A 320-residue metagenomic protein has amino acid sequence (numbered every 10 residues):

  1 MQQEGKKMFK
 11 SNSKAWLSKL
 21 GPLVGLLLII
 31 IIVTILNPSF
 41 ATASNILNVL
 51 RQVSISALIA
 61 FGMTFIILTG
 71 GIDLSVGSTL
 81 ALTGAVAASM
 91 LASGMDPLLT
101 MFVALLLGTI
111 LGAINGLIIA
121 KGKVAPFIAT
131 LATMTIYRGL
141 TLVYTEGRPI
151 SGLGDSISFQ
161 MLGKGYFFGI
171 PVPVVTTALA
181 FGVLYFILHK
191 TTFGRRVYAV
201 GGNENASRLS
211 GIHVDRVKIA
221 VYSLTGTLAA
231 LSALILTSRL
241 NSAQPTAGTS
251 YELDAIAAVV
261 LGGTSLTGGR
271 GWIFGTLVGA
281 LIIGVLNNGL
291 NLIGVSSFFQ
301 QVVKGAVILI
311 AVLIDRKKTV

Functional and structural regions predicted by a protein language model:
M1-L27, A41, I314-V320: Transmembrane alpha-helical segments of polytopic membrane transport and secretion proteins
L28-S93, L117-V124, G263-I273, A306 (+1 more regions): Single transmembrane alpha-helix segments in multi-pass membrane proteins
R51-Q52, P126-I128, G169-T177, K218 (+2 more regions): Loop-to-transmembrane alpha-helix initiation sites
M95-M134, V278-G279: Alpha-helical transmembrane segments within multi-pass membrane transporters and channels
G122, P126-K190, V217-A220, R239-G248: Transmembrane helix-bundle core of multi-pass membrane transporters and related energy-transducing complexes
I128, H213-T237: Transmembrane alpha-helices
V183-Y222: Membrane-helix/interface signature in polytopic inner-membrane proteins
A229, R239-G305: Transmembrane alpha-helical segments in multi-pass inner-membrane proteins
